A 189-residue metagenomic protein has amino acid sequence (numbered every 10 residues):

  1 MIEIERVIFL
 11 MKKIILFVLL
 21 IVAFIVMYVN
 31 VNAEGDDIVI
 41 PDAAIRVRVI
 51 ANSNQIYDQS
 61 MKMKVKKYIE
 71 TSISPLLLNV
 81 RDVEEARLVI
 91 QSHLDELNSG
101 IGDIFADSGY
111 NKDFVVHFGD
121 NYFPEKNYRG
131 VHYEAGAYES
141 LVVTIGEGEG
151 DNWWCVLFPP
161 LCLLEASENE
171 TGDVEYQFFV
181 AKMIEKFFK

Functional and structural regions predicted by a protein language model:
M1-L10: Short, Lys/Arg-enriched N-terminal segments with co-localized hydrophobic residues within the first ~10-30 amino acids
K13-V29: Hydrophobic membrane-insertion alpha-helices, especially the h-region of bacterial N-terminal signal peptides
V29-P41: Aromatic-capped interface at the extracytoplasmic side of an N-terminal signal-anchor transmembrane helix
A43-Q91: Early exported N-terminus immediately downstream of N-terminal targeting peptides
I50-N54, G119-N121, G146-G148, F158-L161: Solvent-exposed coil/turn segments that connect beta secondary-structure elements in extracytoplasmic/periplasmic
Y68-V80, H93-S108, L161-L164, M183-F187: Structured segments of extracytoplasmic/periplasmic soluble domains in secreted or envelope-associated proteins
V83-P124: Amphipathic, coiled-coil-like alpha-helical scaffolding segments used for oligomerization/assembly
G130-F187: Soluble extracytoplasmic domains of inner/organellar membrane proteins
